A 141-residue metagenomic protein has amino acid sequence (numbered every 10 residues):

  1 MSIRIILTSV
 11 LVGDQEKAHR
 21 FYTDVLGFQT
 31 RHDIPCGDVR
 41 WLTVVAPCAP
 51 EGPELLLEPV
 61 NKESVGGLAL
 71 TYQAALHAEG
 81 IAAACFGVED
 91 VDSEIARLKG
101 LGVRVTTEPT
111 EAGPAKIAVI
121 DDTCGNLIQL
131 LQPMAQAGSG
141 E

Functional and structural regions predicted by a protein language model:
M1-L7, Q29-G87, D92-D121, Q132-E141: Vicinal oxygen chelate
S9-Q15: Conserved beta-strand-loop-alpha-helix junction that forms the acyl-donor binding cleft
D14, D122-G125: Conserved phosphate-binding and hydrolysis motifs of nucleotide-dependent enzymes
Q15, Q129-Q132: Glutamine-centric residue-chemistry signal
E16-K17, S93: Alpha-helical macromolecular-interaction surfaces
A18-T23, L98, G125: Conserved active-site tyrosine of GNAT-family acetyltransferases
